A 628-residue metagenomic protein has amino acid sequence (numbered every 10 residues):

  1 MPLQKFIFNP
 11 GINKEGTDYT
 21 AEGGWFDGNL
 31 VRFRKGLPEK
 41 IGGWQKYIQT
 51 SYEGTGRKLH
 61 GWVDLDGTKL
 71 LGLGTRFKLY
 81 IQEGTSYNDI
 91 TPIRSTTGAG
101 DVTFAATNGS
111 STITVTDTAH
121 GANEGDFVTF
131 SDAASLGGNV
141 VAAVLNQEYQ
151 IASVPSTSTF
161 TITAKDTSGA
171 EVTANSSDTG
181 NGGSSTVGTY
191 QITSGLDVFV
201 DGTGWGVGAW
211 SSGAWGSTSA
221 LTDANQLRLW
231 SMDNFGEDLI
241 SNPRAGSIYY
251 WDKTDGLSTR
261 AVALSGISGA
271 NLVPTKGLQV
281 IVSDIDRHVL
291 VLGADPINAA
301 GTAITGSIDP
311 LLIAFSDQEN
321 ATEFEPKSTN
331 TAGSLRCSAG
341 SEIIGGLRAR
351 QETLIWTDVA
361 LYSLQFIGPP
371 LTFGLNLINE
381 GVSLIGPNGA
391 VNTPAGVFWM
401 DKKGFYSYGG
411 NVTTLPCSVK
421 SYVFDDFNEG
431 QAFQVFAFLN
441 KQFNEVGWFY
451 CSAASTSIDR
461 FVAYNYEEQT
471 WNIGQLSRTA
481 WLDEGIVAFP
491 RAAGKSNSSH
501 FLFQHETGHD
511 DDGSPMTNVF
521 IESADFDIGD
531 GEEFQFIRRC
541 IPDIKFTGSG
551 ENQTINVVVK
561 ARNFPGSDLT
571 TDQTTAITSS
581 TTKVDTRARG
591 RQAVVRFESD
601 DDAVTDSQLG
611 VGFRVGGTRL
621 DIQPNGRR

Functional and structural regions predicted by a protein language model:
M1, E15, A21, D89-R228 (+1 more regions): Small/polar beta-strand repeat architecture
M1-T97, V198-D201, W210, L221 (+3 more regions): Beta-sheet repeat architectures centered on beta-propellers
G43-V63, I93-T97, S211-N225, L257-V435: Beta-propeller and closely related beta-pinwheel folds
G67-L70, E237, Q351-E352: Structural hallmark of WD40 beta-propellers
G74, N225-L227, S231-I248: Elongated alpha-helical scaffolds
K78-Q82, L196-D201, W205-G208, I248-D252 (+3 more regions): Short beta-strand segments and strand-loop junctions that repeat across beta-rich extracellular domains
Y80, I240, Y249, L354 (+3 more regions): Conserved hydrophobic/aromatic positions in well-ordered beta-strands
D89, E237-W251, G256-R260: Hydrophobic or amphipathic alpha-helical targeting/insertion segments
